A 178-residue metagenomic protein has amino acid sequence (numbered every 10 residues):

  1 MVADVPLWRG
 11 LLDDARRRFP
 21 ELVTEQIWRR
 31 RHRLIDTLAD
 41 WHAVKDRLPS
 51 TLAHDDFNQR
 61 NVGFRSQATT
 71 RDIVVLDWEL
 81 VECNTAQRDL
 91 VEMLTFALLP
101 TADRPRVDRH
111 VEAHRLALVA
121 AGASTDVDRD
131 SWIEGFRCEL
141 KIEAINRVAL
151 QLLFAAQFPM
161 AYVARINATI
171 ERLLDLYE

Functional and structural regions predicted by a protein language model:
M1, T125-W132: Short, glycine/acidic-rich hinge or "gate" loops at secondary-structure transitions that mediate conformational
M1-H54, R65-S66, L173-L176: ATP-dependent phospho-/nucleotidyl transfer catalytic cores
E25-D36, D40-A43, R71, D130 (+1 more regions): Regulatory N- and C-terminal appendages and interdomain linkers associated with kinase/kinase-like NTP transferase
S50-L52, I73-V75, T85: Hydrophobic "anchor" residues on beta-strands that sit immediately upstream of conserved functional sites
D56, D77: Conserved catalytic-loop position in the HRD/HxD motif
F57, N61-V62, L90: Extended, hydrophobic alpha-helical segments in both membrane/secreted and soluble proteins
N61-V74: Conserved protein kinase catalytic/activation segment
L80-A123, L140-A161: Active-site activation/catalytic loop segments of kinase-like enzymes and analogous catalytic loops in related
